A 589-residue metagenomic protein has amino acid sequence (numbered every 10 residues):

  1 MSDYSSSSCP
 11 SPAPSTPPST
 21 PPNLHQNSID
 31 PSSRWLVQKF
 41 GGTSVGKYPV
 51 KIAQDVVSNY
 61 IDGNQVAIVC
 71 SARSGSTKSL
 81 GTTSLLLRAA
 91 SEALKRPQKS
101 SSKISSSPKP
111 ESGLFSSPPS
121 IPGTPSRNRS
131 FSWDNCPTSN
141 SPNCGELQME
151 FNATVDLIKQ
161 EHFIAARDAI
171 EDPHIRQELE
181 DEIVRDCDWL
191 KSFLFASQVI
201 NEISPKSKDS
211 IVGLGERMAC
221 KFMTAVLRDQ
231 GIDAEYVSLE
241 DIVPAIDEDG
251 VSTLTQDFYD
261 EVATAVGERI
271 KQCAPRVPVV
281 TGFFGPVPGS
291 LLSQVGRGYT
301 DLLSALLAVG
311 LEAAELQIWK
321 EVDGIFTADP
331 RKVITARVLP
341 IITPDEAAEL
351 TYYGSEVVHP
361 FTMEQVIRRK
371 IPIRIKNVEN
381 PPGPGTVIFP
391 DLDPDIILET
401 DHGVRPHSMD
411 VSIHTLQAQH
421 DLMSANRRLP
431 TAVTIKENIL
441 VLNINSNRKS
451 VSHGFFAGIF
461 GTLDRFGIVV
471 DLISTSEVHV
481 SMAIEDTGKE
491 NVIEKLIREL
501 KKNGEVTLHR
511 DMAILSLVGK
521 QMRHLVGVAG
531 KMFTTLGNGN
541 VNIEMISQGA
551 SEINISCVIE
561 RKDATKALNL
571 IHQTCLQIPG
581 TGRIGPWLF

Functional and structural regions predicted by a protein language model:
M1-M363, E485, V558-E560, P579 (+1 more regions): Nucleotide/pyrophosphate-binding catalytic subdomain
I61-D62, D229, R368, R465 (+1 more regions): Residues at the C-terminal ends
N64, I232, I371, I468 (+1 more regions): Short phosphate-binding/catalytic loops that engage adenosine nucleotides
R73-S74, D241, V322-G324, I373 (+4 more regions): Glycine-rich beta-alpha junction loops
S355-F361, Q365-T386: Conserved glycine-bearing catalytic or ligand-binding loops at nucleotide- and phosphate-handling centers of large
G385-F589: A conserved regulatory-domain signal marking ACT and ACT-like small-molecule sensing domains and adjacent regulatory
